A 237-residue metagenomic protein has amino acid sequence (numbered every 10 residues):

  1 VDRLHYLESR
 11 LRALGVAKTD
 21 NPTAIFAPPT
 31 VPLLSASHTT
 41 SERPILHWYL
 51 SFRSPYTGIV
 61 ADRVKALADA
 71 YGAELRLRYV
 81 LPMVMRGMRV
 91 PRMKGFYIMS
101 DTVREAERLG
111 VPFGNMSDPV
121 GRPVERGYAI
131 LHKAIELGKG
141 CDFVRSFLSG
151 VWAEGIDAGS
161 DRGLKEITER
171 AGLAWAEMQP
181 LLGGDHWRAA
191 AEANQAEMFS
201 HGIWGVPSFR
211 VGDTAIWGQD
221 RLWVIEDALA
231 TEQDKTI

Functional and structural regions predicted by a protein language model:
V1-P29, L33-L34, E42-L46, R53-L67 (+1 more regions): C-terminal cap of thioredoxin/glutaredoxin-like
Y49-S51, R78: A cross-family glycoside hydrolase active-site/sugar-binding cleft signature
S51, I135-G138, I216: Residues in soluble alpha-helical coiled-coils and helical-bundle/repeat scaffolds
S51-P55, R89-V90: A short N-terminal beta->alpha junction/helix N-cap motif
I59-E154, T236: Structural alpha/beta surface segment adjacent to cysteine/selenocysteine redox centers across thiol/disulfide enzymes
